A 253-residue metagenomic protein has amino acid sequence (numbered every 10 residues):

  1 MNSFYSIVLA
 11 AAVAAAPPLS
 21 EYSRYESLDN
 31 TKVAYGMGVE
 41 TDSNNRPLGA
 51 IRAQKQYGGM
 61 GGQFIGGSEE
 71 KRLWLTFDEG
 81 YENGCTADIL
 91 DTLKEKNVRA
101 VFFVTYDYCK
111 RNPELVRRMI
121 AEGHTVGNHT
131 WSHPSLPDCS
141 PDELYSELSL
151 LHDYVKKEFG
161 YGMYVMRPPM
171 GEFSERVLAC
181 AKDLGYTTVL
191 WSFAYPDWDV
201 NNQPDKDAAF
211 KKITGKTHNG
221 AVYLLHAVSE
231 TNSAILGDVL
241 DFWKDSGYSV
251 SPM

Functional and structural regions predicted by a protein language model:
N2-T76, E82-E95, A208, V239-M253: N-terminal pre-catalytic segment of deacetylase/amide-hydrolase enzymes
T31, E70-L73, N83-C85, K94-D207 (+2 more regions): Metal-dependent polysaccharide deacetylase catalytic core of the NodB/CE4 family, i.e., the active-site-bearing domain
T217-M253: Catalytic grooves of carbohydrate-active enzymes
